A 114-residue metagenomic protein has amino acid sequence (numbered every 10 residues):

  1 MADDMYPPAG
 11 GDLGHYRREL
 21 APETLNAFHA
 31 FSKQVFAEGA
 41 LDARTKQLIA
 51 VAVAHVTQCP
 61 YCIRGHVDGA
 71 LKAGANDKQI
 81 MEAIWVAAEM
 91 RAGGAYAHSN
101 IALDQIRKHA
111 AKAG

Functional and structural regions predicted by a protein language model:
M1-T45, A97-G114: Acidic, glycine/proline-rich low-complexity segments that act as flexible tails and inter-domain linkers
L25-N26, R64-I80, L103-I106: Iron-sulfur (Fe-S) cluster-binding segments and ferredoxin-like electron-carrier domains, especially [2Fe-2S]
S32-K33, A50, V67-L71, W85: Amphipathic alpha-helical segments within well-ordered protein domains
F36, A40, T57-Q58, A75: Residues in soluble alpha-helical coiled-coils and helical-bundle/repeat scaffolds
A43, T57-P60, G93: Short, conserved micro-motifs enriched in small and acidic residues
A43-L48, D77-I84: Alpha-helical scaffolds flanking conserved acidic
I49, V53-G65: Short, thiol/selenol-centered motifs that function as redox-active sites or metal-ligating centers
M81-I106: C-terminal structural segments of small proteins and small subunits
